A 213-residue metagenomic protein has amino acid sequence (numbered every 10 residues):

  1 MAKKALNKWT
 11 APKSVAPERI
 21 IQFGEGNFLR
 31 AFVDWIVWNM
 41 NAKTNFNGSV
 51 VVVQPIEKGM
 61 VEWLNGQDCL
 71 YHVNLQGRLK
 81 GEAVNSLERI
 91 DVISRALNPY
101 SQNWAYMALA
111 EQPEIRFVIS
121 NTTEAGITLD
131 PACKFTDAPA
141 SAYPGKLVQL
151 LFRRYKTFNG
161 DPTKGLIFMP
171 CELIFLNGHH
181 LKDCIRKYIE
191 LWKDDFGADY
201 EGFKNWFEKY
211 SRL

Functional and structural regions predicted by a protein language model:
M1-R212: Conserved small-residue
